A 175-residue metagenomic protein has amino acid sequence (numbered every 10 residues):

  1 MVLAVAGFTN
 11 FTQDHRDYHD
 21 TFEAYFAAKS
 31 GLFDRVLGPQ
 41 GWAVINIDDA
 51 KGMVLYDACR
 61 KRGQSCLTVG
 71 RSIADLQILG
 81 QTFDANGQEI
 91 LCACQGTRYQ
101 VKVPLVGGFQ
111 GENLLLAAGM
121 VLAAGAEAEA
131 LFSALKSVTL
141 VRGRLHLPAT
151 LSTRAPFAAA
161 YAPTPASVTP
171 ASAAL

Functional and structural regions predicted by a protein language model:
V2-P156: Acidic, Mg2+-coordinating active-site environments of NTP-dependent enzymes
L140-G143, A160-L175: Active-site beta-alpha connecting loops in nucleotide-dependent enzymes
